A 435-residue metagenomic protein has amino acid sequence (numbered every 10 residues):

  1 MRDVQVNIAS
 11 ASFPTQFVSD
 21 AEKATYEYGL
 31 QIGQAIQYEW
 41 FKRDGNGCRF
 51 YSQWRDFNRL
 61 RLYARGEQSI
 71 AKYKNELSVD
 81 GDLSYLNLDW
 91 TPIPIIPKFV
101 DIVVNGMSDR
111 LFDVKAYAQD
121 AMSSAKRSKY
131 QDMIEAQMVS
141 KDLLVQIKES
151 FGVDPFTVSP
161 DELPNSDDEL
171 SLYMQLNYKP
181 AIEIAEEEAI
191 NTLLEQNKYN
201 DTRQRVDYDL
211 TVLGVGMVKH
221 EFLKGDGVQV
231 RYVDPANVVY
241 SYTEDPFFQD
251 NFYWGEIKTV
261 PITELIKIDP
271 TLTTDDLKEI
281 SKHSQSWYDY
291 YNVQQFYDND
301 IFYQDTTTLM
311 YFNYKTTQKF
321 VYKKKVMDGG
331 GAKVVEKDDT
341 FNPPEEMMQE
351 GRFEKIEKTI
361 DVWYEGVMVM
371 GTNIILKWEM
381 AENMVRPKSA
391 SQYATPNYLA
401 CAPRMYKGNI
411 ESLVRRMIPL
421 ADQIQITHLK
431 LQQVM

Functional and structural regions predicted by a protein language model:
M1-T359: Extended, helix-rich architectural segments
K325-M435: Extended, charged amphipathic alpha-helical segments
